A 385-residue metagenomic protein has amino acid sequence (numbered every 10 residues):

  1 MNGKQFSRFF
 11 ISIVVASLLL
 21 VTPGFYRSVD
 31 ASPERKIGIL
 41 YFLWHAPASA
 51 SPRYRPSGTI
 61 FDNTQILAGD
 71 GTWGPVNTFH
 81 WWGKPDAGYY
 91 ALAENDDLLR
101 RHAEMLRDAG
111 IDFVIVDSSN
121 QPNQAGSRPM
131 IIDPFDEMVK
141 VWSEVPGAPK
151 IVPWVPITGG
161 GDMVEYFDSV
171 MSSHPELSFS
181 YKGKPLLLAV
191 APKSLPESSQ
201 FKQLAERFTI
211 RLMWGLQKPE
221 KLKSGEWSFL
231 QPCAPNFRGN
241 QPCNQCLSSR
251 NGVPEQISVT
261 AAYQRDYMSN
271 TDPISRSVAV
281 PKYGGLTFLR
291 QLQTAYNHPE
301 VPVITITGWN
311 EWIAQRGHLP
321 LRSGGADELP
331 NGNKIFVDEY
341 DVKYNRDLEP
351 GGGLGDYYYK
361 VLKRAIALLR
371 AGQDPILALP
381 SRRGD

Functional and structural regions predicted by a protein language model:
M1-S7: N-terminal secretory signal peptides that target proteins for export/translocation
R8-S12, R27: Generic detector of N-terminal low-structure segments
I11-T22: Bacterial N-terminal signal peptides
F25-S28, L377-D385: Enriched but not universal
D30-L379: Glycan-processing catalytic domains of CAZymes
